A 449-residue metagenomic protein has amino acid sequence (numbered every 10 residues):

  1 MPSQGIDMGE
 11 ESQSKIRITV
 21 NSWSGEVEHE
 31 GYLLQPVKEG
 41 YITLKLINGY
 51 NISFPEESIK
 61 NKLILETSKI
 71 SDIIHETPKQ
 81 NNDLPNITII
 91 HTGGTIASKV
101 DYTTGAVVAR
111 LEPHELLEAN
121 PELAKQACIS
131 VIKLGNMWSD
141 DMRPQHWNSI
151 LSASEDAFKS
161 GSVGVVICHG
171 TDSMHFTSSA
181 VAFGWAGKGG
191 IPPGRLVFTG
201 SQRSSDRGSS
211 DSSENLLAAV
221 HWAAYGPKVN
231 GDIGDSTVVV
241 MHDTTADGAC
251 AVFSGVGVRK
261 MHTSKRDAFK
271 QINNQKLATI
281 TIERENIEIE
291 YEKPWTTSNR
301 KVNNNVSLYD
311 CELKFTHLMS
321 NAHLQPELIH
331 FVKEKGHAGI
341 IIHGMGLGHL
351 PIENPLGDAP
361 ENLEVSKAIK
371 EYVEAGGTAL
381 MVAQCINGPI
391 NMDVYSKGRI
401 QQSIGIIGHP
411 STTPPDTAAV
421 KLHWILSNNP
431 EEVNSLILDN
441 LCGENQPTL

Functional and structural regions predicted by a protein language model:
P2-K79, L347-L449: C-terminal non-catalytic interaction/assembly regions of soluble proteins
S12, R17, K38-Y41, N48-S53 (+1 more regions): ATP/NTP phosphate-donor binding region
I52-P55, G200-E283: Internal gly/pro-rich beta-alpha loop/helix module that stabilizes soluble enzyme cofactors or their anionic handles
P85, I191-R195, Y372-T378: A short helix->loop->beta-strand "cap" motif at the edges of active sites that frequently abuts
I90-H91, D101, E112-L123, A251-N354 (+1 more regions): Accessory alpha-helical/coil subdomains and C-terminal extensions that flank or cap enzyme catalytic cores
H91-A97, H169-H175, T245-A246, G346-H349 (+1 more regions): Gly/Ser/Thr-rich loops at beta-strand to alpha-helix junctions that form or flank small-molecule/cofactor-binding
T103-R110, S179-V197, S212-A218, W222 (+2 more regions): A glycine- and small-aliphatic-rich helix-loop capping segment at beta-alpha/alpha-beta transitions that lines
I167-G194, E353-S366: Short Gly/Thr/Asp-enriched flexible loops that form oxyanion-binding sites at enzyme active sites
